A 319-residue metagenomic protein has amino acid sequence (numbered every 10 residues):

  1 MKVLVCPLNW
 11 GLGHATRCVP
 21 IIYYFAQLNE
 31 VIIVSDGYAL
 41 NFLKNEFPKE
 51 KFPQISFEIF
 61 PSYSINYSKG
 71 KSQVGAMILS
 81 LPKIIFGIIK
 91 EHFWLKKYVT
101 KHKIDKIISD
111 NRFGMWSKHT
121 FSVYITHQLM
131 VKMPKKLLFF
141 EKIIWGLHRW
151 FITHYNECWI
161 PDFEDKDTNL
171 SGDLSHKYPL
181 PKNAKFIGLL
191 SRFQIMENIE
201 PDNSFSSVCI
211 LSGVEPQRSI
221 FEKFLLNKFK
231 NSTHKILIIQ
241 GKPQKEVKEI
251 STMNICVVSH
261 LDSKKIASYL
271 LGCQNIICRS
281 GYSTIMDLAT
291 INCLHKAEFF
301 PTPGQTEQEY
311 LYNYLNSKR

Functional and structural regions predicted by a protein language model:
K2, P7-N9, I32-K83, C256-V257: Conserved nucleotide-sugar phosphate-binding/catalytic loop shared by glycosyltransferases and other
P7-V19, P216-S219: A short, glycine/small-residue-rich beta-strand->loop->alpha-helix junction that serves as a flexible
A15-F25, A39: Short amphipathic alpha-helix
I22, G188-N275: Donor-nucleotide binding loops and adjacent catalytic segments primarily of GT-B fold Leloir glycosyltransferases
K71-G114: Conserved nucleotide-sugar donor-binding subdomain of glycosyltransferases
K118-P134: Active-site proximal beta-strand in glycosyltransferases
M133-K136, E141-P216, Q240-Q244: A nucleotide-sugar donor-handling region in carbohydrate enzymes
K265-Y310: A donor-sugar binding/catalytic signature common to diverse glycosyltransferases and related nucleotide-sugar
